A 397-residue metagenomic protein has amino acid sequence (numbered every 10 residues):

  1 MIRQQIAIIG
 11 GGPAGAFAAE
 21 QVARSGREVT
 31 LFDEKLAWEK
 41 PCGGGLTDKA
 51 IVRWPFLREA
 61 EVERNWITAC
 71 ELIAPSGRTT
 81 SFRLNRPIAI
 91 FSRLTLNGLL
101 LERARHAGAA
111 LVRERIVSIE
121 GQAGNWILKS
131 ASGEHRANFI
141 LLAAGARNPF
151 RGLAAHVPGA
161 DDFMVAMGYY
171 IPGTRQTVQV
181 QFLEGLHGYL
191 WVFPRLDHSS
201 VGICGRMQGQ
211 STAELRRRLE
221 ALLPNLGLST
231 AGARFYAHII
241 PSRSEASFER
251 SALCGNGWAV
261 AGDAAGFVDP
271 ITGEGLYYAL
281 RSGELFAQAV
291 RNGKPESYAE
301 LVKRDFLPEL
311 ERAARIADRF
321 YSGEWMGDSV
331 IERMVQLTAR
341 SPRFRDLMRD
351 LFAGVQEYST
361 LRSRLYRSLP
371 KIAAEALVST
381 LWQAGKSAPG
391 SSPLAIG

Functional and structural regions predicted by a protein language model:
M1-G12: Beta1/beta-strand and adjacent pyrophosphate-binding region of the FAD-binding site in flavoprotein oxidoreductases
I9, L142-A143, V260: Redox-cofactor binding/interface segments in oxidoreductases and associated redox assembly factors
G15-A16: N-terminal Rossmann-fold NAD(P) dinucleotide-binding loop
A23-C42: Glycine-rich FAD pyrophosphate-binding loop
S25, R103-A233, G266: Predominantly flavin-linked oxidoreductase catalytic cores and closely associated redox partners
L46-L101: A conserved beta-strand/loop capping segment in the N-terminal third of enzymes that catalyze redox or closely related
S118, E134, G209-A289, E296-Y298: FAD/FMN-dependent oxidoreductases across multiple families
Q288-G397: C-terminal helical "tail/cap" subdomain of flavin- and related membrane-associated enzymes
